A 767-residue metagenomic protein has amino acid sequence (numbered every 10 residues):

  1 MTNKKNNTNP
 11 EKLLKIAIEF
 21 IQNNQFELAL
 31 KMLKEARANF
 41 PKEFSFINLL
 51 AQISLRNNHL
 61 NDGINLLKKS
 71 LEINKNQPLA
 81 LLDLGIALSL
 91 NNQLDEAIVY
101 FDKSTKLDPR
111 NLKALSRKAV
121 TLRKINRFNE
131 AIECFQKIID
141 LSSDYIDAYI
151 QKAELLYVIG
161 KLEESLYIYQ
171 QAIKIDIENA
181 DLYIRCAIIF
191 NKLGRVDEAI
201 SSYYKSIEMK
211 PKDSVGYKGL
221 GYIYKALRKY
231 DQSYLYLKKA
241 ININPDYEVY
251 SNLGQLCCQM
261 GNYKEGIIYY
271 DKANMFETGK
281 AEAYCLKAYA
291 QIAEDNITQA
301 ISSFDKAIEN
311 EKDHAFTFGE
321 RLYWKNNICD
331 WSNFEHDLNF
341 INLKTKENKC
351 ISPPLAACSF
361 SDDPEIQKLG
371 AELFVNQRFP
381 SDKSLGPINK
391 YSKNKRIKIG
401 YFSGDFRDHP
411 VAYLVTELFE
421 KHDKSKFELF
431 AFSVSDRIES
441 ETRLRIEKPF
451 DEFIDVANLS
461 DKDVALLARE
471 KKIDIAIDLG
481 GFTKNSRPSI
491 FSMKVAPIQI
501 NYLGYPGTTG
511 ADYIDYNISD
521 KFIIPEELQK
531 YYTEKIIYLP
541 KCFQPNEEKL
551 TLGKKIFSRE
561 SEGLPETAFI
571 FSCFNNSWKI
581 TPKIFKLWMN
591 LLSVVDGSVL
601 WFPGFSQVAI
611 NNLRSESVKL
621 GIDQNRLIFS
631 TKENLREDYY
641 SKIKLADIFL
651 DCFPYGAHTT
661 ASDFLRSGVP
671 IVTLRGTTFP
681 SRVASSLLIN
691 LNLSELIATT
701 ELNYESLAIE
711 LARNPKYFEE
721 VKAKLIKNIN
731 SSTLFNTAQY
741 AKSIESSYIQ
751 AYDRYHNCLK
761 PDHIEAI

Functional and structural regions predicted by a protein language model:
M1-L564, N576, K586, S615-Q624 (+6 more regions): Alpha-helical solenoid repeat scaffolds of the TPR/TPR-like class and their adjacent stem/linker regions that mediate
L81, K426-E428, M589-K619: A conserved nucleotide-sugar
K398-G400, S572, W601, V672: Short, well-ordered beta-strand segments
F402, F574-N575, P603, S630: Short hydrophobic "strand-cap" motifs at the C-terminus of beta-strands
G480, D651-A657, R675: Short Ser/Thr-rich beta->loop micro-motif in glycosyltransferases that lines and helps position the nucleotide-sugar
I570-K583: Substrate-binding clefts and catalytic carboxylate motifs of secreted carbohydrate-active enzymes
F629, Y655, N690-N692: Active-site-proximal binding-pocket segments
L650, F664: Donor-sugar nucleotide-binding helix/loop cap in glycosyltransferases
